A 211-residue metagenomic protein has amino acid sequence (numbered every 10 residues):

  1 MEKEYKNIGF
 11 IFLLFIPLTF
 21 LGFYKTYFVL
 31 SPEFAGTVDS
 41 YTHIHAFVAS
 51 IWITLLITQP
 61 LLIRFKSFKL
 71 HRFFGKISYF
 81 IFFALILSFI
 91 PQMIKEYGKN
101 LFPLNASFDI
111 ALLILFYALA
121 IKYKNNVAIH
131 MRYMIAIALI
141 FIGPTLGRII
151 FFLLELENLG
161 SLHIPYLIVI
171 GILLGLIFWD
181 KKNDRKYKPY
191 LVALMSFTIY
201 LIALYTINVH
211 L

Functional and structural regions predicted by a protein language model:
M1-L211: Alpha-helical membrane insertion/targeting regions
